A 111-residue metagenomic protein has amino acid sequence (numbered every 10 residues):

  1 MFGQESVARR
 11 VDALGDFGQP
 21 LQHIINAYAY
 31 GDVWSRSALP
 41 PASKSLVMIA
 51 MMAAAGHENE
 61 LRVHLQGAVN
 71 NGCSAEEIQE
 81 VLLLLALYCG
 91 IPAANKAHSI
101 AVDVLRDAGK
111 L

Functional and structural regions predicted by a protein language model:
M1-A42, N70, N95-L111: Acidic, glycine/proline-rich low-complexity segments that act as flexible tails and inter-domain linkers
N26, S43-K44, L61, I78: N-terminal alpha-helical segment
A29, M51-H57, C89-G90: Short alpha-helix boundary/capping elements
K44-M52, V81-L85: Short, structured motif recognition centered on aromatic/hydrophobic residues
A53-Q79: Mid-chain, well-packed structural core segment of small domains
L84, I91-N95: Substrate/cofactor-recognition hotspot
